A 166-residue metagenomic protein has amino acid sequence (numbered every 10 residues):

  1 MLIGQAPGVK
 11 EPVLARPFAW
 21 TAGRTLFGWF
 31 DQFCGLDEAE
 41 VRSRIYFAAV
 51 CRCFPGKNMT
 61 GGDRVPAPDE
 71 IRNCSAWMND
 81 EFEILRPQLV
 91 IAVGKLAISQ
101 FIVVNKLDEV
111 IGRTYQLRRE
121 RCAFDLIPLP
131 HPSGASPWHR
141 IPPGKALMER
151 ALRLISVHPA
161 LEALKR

Functional and structural regions predicted by a protein language model:
M1-K165: A polyanion-binding, active-site-adjacent surface
